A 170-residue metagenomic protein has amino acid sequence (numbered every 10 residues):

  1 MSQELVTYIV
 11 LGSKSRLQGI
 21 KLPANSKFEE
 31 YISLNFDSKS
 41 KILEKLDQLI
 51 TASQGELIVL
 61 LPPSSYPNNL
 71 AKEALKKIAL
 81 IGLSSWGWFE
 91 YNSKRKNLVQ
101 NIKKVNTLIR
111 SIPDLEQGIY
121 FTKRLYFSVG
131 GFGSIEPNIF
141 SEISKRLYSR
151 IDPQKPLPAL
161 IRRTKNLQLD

Functional and structural regions predicted by a protein language model:
M1-Q3, Y8-G12, I151-D170: Hydrophobic helical membrane-anchoring modules
M1-S40: N-proximal low-complexity "stem/linker" segments adjacent to membrane-targeting elements
K14-L17, P63-A71, K94, L125 (+1 more regions): Short acidic, S/G/P-rich loop/turn micro-motifs used as interaction or catalytic elements
F36-S53: Glycine-rich, basic loop-to-helix element that forms the pyrophosphate-binding segment of sugar-nucleotide handling
Q54-Y66: Short beta-strand-to-loop acidic/aromatic patch adjacent to the donor-nucleotide binding site
S65-L98: Conserved donor NDP-sugar-binding/catalytic core segment of glycosyltransferases
S84-S93, V99-F121, F127-S128: A recurrent flexible, glycine/aromatic-enriched loop bordering the glycosyltransferase active site that acts as
L125-V129, E136-I161: A short, conserved alpha-helix in the catalytic core of glycosyltransferases
